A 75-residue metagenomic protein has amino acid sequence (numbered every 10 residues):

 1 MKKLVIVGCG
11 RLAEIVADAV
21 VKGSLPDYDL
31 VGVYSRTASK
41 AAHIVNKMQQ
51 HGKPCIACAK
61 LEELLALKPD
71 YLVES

Functional and structural regions predicted by a protein language model:
M1-Q49: N-terminal Rossmann-like dinucleotide-binding module
H43-N46, A59, A66: Charged/polar, solvent-exposed surface patches and flexible loops
Q50-K53, L72-E74: Short, flexible loop segments at the rims of nucleotide/cofactor-binding pockets, characterized by
P54-L61: Short acidic-hydrophobic, aromatic-tinged amphipathic segments that line or gate anion-handling sites
E63-S75: Rossmann-like NAD(P)-binding element
